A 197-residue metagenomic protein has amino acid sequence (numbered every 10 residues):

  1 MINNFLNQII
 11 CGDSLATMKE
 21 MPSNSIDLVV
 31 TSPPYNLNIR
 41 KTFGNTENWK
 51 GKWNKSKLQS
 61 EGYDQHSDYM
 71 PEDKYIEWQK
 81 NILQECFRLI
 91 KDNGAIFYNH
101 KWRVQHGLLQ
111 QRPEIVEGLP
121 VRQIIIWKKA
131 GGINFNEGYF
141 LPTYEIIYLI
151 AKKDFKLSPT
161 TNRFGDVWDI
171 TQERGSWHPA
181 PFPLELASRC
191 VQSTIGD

Functional and structural regions predicted by a protein language model:
I2-D197: Core catalytic lobe of class I
